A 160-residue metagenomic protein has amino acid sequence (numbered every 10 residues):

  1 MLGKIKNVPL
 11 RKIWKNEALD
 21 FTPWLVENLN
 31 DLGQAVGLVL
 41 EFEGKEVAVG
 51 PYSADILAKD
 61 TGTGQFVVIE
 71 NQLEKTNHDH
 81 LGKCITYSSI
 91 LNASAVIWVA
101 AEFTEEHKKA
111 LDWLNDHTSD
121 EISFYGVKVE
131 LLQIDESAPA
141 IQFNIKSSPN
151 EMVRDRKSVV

Functional and structural regions predicted by a protein language model:
M1-V160: Charged, terminal alpha-helix-loop-beta segments that serve as non-catalytic nucleic-acid engagement and/or assembly
